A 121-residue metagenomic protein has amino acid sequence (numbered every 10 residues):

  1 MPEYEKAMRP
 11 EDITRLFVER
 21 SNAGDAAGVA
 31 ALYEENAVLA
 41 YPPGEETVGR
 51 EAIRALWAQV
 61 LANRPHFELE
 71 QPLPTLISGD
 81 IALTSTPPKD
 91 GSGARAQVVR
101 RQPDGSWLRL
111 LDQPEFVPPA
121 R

Functional and structural regions predicted by a protein language model:
M1-A26, V38-R121: A beta-strand edge to alpha-helix "cap/lid" segment located at domain peripheries
E35: Short glycine-dipeptide loop
